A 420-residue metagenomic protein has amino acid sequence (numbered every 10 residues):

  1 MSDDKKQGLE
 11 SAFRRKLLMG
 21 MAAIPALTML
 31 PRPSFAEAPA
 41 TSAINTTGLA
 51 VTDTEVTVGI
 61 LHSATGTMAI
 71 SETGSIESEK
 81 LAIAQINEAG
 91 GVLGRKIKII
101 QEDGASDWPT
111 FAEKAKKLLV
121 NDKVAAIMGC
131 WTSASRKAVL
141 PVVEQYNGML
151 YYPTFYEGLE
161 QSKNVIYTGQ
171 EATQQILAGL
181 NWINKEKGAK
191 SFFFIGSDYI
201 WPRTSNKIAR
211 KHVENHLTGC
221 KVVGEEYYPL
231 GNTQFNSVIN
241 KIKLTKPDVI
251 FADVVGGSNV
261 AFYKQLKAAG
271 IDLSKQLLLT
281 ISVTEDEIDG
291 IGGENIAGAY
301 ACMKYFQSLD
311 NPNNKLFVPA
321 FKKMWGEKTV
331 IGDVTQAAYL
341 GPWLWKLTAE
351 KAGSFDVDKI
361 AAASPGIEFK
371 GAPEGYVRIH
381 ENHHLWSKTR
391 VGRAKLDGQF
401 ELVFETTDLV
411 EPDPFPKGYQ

Functional and structural regions predicted by a protein language model:
M1-F13, M19-P31, F35-A38: N-terminal secretory signal peptides
A43-S78, E102-P109, W131, G196-R203 (+2 more regions): Extracytoplasmic "Venus flytrap"
I44, F111, T168-F192, R203-T204 (+5 more regions): Hydrophobic alpha-helical segments within soluble ligand-binding/sensing domains
I44-T46, I70-E77, A89-L159, Y228-F235 (+1 more regions): Beta-alpha junction/loop-to-helix N-cap segments that form part of ligand/metal-binding clefts
A64, V165-E226, L230, V249 (+1 more regions): An alpha-beta-alpha
N206-C302: Extracellular/periplasmic bilobed ligand-binding domains
L266-Y339, E350-G353, V403-Q420: Extracellular/periplasmic periplasmic-binding protein-like sensory domains
E368-Q420: Solvent-exposed, acidic/polar segments of extracytosolic/periplasmic ligand-binding ectodomains
